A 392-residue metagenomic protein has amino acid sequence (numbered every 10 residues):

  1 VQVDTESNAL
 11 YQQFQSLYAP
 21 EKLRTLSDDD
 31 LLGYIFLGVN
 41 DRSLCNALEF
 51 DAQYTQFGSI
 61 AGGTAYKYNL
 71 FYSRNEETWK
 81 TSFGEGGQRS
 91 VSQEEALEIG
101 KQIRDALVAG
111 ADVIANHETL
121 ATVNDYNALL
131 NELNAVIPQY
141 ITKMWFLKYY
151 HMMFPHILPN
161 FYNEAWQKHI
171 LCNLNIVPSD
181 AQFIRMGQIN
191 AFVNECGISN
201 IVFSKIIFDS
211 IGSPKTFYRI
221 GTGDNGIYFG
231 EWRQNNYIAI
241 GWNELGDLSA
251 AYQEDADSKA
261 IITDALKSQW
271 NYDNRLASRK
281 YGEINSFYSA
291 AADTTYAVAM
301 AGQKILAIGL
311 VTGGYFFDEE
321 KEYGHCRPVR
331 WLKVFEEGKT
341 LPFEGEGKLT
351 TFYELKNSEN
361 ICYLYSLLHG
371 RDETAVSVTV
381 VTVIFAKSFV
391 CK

Functional and structural regions predicted by a protein language model:
V1-I141, F154-T216: An N-terminal alpha-helical hairpin/helix-loop-helix interaction module that forms a charged, gly/pro-flexible surface
E76-T78, P155-H156, D224-G226, Y315 (+1 more regions): Short loop/turn segments at secondary-structure transitions that flank enzyme active sites
P138-I141, W145-F146, T294-M300: Conserved catalytic-core segments centered on acid/base and nucleophilic motifs
F146-M153: Short hydrophobic alpha-helical segments that form membrane-spanning helices or hydrophobic packing faces of helical
M153-H156, G221-G226, M300-K304: Short, flexible beta-strand-to-coil junctions
F161-Y162, E231, I308-G313: A short acidic (Asp/Glu
I207-A250, K321-V381, F385, K392: Contiguous surface segments at macromolecular interaction interfaces
E254-K339: Structured alpha/beta reader/binder surfaces that contact nucleic acids or chromatin modification marks
